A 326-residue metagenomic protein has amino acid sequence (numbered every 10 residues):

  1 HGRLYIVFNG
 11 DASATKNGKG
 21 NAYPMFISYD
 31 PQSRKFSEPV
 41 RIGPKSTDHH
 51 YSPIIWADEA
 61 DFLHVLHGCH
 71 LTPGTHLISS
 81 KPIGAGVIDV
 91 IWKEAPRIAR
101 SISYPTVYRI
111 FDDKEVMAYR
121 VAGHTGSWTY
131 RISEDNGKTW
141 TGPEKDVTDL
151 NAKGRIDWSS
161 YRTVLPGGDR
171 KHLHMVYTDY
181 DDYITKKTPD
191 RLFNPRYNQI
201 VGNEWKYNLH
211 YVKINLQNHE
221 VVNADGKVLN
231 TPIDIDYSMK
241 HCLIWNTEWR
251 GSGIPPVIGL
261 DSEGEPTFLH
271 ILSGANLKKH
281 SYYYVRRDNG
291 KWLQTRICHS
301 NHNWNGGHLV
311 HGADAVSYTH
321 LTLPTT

Functional and structural regions predicted by a protein language model:
H1-Y23, P256: Beta-strand-rich domains and repeat architectures in extracellular enzymes and scaffolds, especially beta-propellers
G2-I6, D61-V65, D113-M117, R170-M175 (+2 more regions): Entry beta-strands of beta-propeller and related beta-repeat scaffolds
V7-G10, L66-C69, A118-V121, V176-D179 (+2 more regions): Recurrent small/Gly-Pro-centered beta-turn motifs in extracellular repeat architectures
D11-K19, T178-Y207, I271-N276: Short, conserved, GDST-rich strand-edge loop motifs in beta-rich repeat architectures
Y23-K45, I78-A99, I132-A152, N218-R250 (+1 more regions): Trp- and S/T/G-rich repeat-edge/linker motifs of beta-rich repeat architectures
F36-L63, G68-C69: Blade-loop segments of beta-propeller domains
Y51-I55, S103-T106, S159-L165, P255-V257 (+1 more regions): Beta-propeller and closely related beta-sheet repeat lectin domains
T319-T325: Conserved small/polar residues in nucleotide/adenosyl-binding loops
